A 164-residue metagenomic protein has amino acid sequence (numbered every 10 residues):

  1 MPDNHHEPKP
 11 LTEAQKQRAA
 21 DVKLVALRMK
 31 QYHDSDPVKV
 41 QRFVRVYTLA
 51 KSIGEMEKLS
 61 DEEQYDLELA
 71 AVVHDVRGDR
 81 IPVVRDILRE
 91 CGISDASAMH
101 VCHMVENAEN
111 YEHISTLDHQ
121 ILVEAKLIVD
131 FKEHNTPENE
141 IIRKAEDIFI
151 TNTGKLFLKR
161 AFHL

Functional and structural regions predicted by a protein language model:
P2-K16, Q31-S60, V73, C91-I93 (+1 more regions): Divalent metal-dependent phosphate-bond-processing catalytic cores, especially two-metal-ion Mg2+/Mn2+ enzymes that act
R18-A26, Y47, K51, D66 (+3 more regions): An amphipathic alpha-helix signature
R28-M29, G54, M104-V105: Short secondary-structure boundary micro-motifs
E62-P82, C102-E109, K126: His-Asp-centered metal-binding catalytic motifs of divalent-metal-dependent phosphohydrolases/nucleases
D86-E90: Helix-loop "lid/cap" segments that line or gate small-molecule binding pockets
A96-C102: A short coil-to-beta-strand element that immediately follows conserved catalytic motifs
